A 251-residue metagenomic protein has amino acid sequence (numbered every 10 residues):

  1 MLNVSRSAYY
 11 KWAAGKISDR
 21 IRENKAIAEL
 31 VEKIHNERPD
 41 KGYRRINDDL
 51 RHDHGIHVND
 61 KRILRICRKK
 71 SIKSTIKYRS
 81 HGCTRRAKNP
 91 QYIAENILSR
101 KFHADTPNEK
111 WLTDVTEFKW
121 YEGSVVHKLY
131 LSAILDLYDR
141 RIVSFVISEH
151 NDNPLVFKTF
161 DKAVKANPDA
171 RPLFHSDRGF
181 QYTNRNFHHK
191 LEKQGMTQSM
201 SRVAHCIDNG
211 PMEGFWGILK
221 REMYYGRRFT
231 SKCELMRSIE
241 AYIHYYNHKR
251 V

Functional and structural regions predicted by a protein language model:
R6-T106, H205: Basic, flexible linker segments flanking DNA-binding modules in nucleic acid-interacting mobile-element proteins
K25-A28, E32, R44, F157 (+3 more regions): Generic alpha-helical structural signal
I56-D60, K70-I76, A87-Y92, I97-A133 (+2 more regions): RNase H-like DDE/DDD metal-dependent nuclease/strand-transfer catalytic core used by mobile genetic elements
I243-V251: Charged, gly/pro-enriched flexible loop segments at helix/strand junctions
